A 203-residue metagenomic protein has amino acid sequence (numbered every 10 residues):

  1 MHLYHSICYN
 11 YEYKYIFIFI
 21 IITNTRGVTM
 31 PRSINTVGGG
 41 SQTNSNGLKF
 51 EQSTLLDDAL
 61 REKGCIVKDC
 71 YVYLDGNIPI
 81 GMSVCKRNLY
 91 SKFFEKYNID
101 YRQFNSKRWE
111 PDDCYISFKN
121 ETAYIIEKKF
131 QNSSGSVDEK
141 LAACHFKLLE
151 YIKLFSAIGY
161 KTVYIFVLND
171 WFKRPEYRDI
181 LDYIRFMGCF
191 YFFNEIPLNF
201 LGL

Functional and structural regions predicted by a protein language model:
M1-N77, N88-L89: Nuclease-adjacent, charged terminal/linker segments that flank catalytic cores
N24-M30, L149, W171-L203: Non-catalytic C-terminal interaction segments of nucleic acid-processing enzymes
I66, I158-K161, F190: Short coil/loop linkers at secondary-structure junctions
I66-N120: Active-site metal-binding core of divalent-cation-utilizing nuclease and nuclease-like domains
E121-A123, F130-I184: Catalytic cores of nucleic-acid endonucleases
I125, V167, F192-N194: A structural signal for short, well-ordered beta-strand segments and their strand-loop junctions that often border
